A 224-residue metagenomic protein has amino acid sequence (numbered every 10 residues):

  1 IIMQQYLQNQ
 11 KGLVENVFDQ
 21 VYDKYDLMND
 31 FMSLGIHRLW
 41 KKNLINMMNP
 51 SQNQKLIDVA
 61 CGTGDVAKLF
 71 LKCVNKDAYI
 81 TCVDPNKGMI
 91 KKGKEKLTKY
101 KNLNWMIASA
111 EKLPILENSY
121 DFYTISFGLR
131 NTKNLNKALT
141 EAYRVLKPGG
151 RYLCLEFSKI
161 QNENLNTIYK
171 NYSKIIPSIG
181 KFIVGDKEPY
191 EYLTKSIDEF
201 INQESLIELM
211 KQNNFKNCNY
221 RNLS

Functional and structural regions predicted by a protein language model:
I1-D26, Y172: N-terminal, positively charged/glycine-rich alpha-helical extensions of SAM-dependent methyltransferases
L13, V83, L155, K159-L209 (+2 more regions): C-terminal alpha-helical "lid/dimerization" subdomain adjacent to the S-adenosyl-L-methionine
L34-Q54, L69: Conserved alpha-helix/loop element of class I SAM-dependent methyltransferases that forms part of the SAM/SAH-binding
M48-P50, V74, L97, L146: A generic alpha-to-beta junction signature in SAM-dependent methyltransferases
K55-K112: Class I SAM-dependent methyltransferase SAM/SAH-binding core
E111-Y123: A short acidic, Gly/Pro-enriched loop at the edge of an enzyme's catalytic core that lines a small-molecule cofactor
D121-L135: A short SAM/SAH-binding and catalytic strip from SAM-dependent methyltransferases
N136-R151: A short glycine-rich, Lys/Arg-flanked "PGG" loop and its adjoining helix->strand segment in the class I
